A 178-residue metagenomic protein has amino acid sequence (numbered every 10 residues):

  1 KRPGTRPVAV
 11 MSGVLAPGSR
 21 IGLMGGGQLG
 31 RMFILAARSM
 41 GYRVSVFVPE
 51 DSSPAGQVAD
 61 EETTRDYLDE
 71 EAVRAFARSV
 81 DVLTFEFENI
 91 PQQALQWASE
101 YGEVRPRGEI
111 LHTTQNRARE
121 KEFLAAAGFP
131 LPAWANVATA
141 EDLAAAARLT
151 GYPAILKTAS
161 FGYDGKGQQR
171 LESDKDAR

Functional and structural regions predicted by a protein language model:
K1-T5: Low-complexity, intrinsically disordered Ser/Thr/Pro- and acidic-rich segments
R6-Q115, R119-E122, E141: ATP-binding N-terminal substructure of ATP-dependent carboxylate-amine bond-forming enzymes
T113-R178: Active-site nucleotide/adenylate-binding loops and adjacent lid/helix of ATP-dependent enzymes
